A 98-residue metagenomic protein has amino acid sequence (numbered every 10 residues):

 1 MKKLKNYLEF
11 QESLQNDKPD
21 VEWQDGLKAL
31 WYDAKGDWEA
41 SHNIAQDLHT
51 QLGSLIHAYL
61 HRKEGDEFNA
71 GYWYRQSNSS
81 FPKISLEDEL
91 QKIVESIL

Functional and structural regions predicted by a protein language model:
L8-E22, N43-Q46: TPR-adjacent "capping" and linker segments in tetratricopeptide-repeat scaffold/adaptor proteins
Q11, G26, D33, W38 (+3 more regions): Inward-facing hydrophobic residues that define packing positions of alpha-helical scaffold repeats
L27-W31, Y59-H61: Residue-level signature for tetratricopeptide repeat
H49-Q51, K63-S85: TPR/TPR-like (Sel1-like) alpha-helical repeat modules
K83-L98: Terminal, low-structured helical/coil segments at or just beyond the last alpha-helical repeat
